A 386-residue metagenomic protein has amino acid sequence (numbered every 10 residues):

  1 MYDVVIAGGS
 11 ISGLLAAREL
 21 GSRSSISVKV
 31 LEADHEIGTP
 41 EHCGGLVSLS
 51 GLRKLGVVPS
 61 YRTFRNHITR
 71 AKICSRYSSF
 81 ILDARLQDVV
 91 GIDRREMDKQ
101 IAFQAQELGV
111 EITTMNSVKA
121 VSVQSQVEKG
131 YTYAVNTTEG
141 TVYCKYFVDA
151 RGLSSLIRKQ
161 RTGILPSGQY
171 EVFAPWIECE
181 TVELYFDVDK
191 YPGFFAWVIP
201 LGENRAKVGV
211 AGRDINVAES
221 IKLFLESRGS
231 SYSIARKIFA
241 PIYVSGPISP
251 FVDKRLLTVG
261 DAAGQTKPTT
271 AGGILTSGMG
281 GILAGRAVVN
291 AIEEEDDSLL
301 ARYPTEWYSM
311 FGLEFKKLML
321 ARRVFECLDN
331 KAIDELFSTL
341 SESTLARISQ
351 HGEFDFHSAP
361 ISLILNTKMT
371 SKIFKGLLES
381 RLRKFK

Functional and structural regions predicted by a protein language model:
M1-S12: Beta1/beta-strand and adjacent pyrophosphate-binding region of the FAD-binding site in flavoprotein oxidoreductases
V5-A7, G21-H42: Glycine-rich FAD pyrophosphate-binding loop
G9, Q104-Y232, I248, G264: Predominantly flavin-linked oxidoreductase catalytic cores and closely associated redox partners
D34-V58: Conserved N-terminal glycine-rich FAD pyrophosphate-binding loop of Rossmann-like flavoproteins
S50-Q100: A conserved beta-strand/loop capping segment in the N-terminal third of enzymes that catalyze redox or closely related
K99, T114-N116, R236-F239: Short loop/edge segments at beta-strand edges and connector loops that shape dinucleotide/nucleotide cofactor-binding
A120, D214-E293: FAD/FMN-dependent oxidoreductases across multiple families
V289-K386: C-terminal helical "tail/cap" subdomain of flavin- and related membrane-associated enzymes
